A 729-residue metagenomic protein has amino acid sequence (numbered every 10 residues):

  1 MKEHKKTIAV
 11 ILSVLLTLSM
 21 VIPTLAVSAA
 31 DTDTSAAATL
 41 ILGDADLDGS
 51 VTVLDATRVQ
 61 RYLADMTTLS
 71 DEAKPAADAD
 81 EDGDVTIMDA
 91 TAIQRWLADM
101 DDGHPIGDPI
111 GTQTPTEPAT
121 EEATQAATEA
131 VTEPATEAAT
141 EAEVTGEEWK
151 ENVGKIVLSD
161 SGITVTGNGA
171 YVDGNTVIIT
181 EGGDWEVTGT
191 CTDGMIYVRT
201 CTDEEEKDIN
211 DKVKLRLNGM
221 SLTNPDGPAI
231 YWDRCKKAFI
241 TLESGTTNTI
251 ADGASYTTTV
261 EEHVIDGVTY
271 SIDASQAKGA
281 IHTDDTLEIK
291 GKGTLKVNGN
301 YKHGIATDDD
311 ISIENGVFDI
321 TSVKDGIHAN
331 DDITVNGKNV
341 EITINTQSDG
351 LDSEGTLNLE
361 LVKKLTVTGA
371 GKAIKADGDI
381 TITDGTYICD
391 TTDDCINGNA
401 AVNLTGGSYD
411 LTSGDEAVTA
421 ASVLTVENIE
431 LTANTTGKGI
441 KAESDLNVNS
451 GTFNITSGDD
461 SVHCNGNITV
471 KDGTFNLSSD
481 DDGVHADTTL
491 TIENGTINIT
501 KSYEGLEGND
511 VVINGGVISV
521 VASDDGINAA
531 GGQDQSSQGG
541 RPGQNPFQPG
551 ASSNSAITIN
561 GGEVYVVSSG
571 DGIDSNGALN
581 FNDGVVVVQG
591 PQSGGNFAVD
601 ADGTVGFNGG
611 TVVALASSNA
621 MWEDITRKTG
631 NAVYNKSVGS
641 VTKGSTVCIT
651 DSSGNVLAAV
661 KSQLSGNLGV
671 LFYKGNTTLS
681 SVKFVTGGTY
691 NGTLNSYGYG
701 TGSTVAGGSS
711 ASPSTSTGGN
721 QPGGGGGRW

Functional and structural regions predicted by a protein language model:
K2-E133, E137: Cellulosome-associated attachment modules in secreted, modular CAZymes
V10, V27-D31, I106-P118, E133-W729: A composition-driven surface/loop motif
